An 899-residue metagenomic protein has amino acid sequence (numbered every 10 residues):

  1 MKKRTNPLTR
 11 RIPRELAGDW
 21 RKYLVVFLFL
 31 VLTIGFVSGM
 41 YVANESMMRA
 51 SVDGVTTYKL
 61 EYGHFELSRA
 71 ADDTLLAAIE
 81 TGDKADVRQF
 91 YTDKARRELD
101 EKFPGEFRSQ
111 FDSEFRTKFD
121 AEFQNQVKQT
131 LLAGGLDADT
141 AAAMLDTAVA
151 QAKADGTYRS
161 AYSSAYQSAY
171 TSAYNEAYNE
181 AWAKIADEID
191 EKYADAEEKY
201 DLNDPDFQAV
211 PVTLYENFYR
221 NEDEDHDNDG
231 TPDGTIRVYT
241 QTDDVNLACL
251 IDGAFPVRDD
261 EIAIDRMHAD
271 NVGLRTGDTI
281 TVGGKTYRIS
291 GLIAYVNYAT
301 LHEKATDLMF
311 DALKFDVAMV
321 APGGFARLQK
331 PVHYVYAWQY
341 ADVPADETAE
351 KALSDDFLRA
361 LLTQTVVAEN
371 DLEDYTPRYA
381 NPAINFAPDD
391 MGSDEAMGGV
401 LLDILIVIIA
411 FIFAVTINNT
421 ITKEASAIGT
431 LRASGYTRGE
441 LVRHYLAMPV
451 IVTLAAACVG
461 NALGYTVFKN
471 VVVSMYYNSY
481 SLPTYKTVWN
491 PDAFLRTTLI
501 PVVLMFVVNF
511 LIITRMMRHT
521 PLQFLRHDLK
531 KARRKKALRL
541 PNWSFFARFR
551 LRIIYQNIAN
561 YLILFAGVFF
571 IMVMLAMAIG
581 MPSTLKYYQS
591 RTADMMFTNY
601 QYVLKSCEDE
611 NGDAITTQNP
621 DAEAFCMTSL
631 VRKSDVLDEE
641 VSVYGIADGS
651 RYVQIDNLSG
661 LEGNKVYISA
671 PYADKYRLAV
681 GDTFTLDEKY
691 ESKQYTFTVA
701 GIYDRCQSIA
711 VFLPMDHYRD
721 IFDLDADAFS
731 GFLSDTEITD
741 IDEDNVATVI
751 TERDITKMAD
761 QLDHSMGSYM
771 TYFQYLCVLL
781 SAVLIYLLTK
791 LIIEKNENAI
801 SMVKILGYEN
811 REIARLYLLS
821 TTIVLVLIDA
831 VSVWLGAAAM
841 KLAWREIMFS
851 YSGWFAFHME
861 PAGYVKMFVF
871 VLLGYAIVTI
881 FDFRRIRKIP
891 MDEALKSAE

Functional and structural regions predicted by a protein language model:
M1-A410, N419, V473, N478 (+3 more regions): Membrane transport/envelope proteins' first extracytoplasmic loop
M1-R10, G439, R533-R548: Short, membrane-interfacial amphipathic segments enriched in basic
K2, M517-K535, R884-E899: Short cytosolic juxtamembrane segments of multi-pass membrane proteins
L16, T430-G439, K804-E812, E899: Short helix-to-coil transition segments within interhelical loops that connect adjacent transmembrane helices
G18-M47, D389-G429, A447-G464, L495 (+6 more regions): Hydrophobic alpha-helical transmembrane segments of multi-pass inner-membrane transport and secretion
F65, F545-K675, A679-D682, L686-E688: Juxtamembrane segments of multi-pass membrane proteins
P382-A383, P388-S393, A427-K531, I877: Hydrophobic alpha-helical segments
N461-R496, L827-E893: Short helix-loop junctions at transmembrane helix boundaries
